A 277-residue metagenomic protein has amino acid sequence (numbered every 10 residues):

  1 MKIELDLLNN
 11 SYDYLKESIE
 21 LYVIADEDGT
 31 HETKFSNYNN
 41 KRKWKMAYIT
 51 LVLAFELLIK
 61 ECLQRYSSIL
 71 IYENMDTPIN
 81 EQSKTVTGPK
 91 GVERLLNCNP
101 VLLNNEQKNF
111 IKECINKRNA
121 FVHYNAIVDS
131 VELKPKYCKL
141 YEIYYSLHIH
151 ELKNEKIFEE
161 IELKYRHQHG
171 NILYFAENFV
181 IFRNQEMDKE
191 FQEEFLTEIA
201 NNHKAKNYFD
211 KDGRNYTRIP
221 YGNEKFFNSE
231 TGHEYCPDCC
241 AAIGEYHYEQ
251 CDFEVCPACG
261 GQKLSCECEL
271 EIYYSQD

Functional and structural regions predicted by a protein language model:
M1-M46: Charged alpha-helical initiation segments
L63-K112, N116-K117: Flexible secondary-structure boundary motifs
L102-E160: Charge-enriched, short contiguous segments at helix-coil
K189, C236-C240, C256-C259: Short cysteine-rich clusters marking metal-coordination/redox-active sites
K206, S229-C236, F253-C256: Residues immediately within or flanking Cys/His clusters that coordinate Zn2+ in small zinc-binding modules
D210, G222, C251-Q262: Cysteine-rich micro-motifs
E245-E254, E271: Short linker/helix segments within small regulatory modules
Q262-Q276: Short metal-binding segments enriched for Cys and/or His
